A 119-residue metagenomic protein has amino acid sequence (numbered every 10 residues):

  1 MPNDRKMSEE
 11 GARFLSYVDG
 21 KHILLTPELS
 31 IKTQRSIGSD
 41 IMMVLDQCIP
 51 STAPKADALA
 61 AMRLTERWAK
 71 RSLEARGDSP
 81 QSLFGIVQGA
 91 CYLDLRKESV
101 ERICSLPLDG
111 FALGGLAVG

Functional and structural regions predicted by a protein language model:
M1-D78: Non-catalytic, usually N-terminal nucleic-acid engagement modules in DNA/RNA processing proteins
R63, A75, S79-G119: Glycine-rich phosphate/ribose-binding loops and adjacent secondary-structure elements that form binding surfaces
